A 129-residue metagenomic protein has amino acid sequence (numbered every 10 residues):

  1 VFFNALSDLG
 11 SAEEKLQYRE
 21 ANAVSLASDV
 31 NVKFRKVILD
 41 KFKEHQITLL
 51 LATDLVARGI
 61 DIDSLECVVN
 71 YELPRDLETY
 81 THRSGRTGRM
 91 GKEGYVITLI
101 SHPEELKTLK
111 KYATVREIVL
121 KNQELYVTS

Functional and structural regions predicted by a protein language model:
V1-S129: Conserved helicase RecA-like core
